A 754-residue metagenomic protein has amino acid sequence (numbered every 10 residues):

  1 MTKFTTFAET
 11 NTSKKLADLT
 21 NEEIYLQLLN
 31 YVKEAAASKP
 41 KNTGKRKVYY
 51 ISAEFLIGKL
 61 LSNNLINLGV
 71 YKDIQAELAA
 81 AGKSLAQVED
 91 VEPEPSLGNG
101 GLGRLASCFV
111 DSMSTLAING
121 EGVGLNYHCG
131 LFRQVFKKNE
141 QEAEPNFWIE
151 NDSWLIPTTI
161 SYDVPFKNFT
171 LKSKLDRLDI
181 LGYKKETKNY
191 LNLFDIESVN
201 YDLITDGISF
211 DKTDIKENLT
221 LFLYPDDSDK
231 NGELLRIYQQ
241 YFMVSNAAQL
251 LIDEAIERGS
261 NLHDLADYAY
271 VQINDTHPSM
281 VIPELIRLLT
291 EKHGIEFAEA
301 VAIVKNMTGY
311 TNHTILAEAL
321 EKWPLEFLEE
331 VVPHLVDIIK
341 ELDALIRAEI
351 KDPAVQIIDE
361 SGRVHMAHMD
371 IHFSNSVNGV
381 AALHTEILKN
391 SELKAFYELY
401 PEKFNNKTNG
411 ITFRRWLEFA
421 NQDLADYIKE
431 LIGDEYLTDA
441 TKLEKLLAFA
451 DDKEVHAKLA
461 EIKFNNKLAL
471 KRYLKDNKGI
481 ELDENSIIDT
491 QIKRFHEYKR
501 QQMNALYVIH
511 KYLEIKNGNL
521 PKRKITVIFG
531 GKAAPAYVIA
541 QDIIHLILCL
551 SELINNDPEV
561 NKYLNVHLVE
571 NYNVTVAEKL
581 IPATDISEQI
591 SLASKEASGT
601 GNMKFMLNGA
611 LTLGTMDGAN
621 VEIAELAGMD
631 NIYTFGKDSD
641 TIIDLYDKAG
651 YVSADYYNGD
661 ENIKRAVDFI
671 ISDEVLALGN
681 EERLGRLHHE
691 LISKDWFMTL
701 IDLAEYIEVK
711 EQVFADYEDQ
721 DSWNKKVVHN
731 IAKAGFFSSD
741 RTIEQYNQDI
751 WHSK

Functional and structural regions predicted by a protein language model:
M1-K754: A conserved ligand/cofactor-binding region detector
